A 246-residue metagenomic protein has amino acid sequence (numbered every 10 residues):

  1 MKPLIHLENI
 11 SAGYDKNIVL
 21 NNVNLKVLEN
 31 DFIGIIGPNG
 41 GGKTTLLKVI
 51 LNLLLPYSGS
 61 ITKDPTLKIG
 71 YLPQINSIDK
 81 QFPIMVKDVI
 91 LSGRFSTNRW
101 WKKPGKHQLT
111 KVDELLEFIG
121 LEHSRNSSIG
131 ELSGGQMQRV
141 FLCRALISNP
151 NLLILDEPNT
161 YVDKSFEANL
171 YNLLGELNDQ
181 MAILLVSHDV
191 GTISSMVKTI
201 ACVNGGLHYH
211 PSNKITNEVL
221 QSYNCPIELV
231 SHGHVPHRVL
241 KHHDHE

Functional and structural regions predicted by a protein language model:
L51: Helix-to-loop junction immediately C-terminal to a conserved catalytic motif
G105-S124: Conserved ABC ATPase "signature" region
S128-L132, Q136: Conserved ABC ATPase signature
L142-C143, L170: Hydrophobic anchor residue at the start of the ABC signature
L153-E157: Catalytic Walker B motif of ABC-type/P-loop ATPase nucleotide-binding domains
K198-K214: H-loop (His-switch) and adjacent beta-strand-loop-beta switch element of ABC-type ATPase nucleotide-binding domains
K214-E246: ABC ATPase nucleotide-binding domains
